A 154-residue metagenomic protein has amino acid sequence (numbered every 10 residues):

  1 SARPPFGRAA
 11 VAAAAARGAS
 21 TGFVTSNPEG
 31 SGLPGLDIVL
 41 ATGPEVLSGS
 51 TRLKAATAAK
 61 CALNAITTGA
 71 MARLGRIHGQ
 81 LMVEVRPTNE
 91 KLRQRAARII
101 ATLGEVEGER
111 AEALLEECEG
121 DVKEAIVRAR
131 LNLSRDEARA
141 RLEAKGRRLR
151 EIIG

Functional and structural regions predicted by a protein language model:
S1-A62, T67-L74: Glycine-rich phosphate-binding loops that contact phosphosugars or nucleotide phosphates
A65-G154: Short, amphipathic alpha-helical interaction segments embedded in low-complexity terminal/linker regions of eukaryotic
